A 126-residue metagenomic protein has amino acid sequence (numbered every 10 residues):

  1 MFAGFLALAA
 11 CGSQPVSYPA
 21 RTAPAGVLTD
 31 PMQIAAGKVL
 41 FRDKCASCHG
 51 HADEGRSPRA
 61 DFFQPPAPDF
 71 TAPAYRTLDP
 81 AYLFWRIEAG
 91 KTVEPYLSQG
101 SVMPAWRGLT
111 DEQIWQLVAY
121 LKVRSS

Functional and structural regions predicted by a protein language model:
F2-L6: Hydrophobic helical h-region of N-terminal Sec-dependent signal peptides in bacterial secretory/periplasmic proteins
L8-A10: C-terminal motif of bacterial Sec signal peptides marking the signal peptidase cleavage site
S13-L40: Electrostatic cytochrome c docking/interface patches
Q14, A81-Y82, R86, A105-S126: C-terminal capping alpha-helices of c-type cytochrome domains
V27-L28, A52-F84, G108-L109: Gly/Gly-Pro-rich "capping" loops immediately C-terminal to redox-active cysteine motifs in periplasmic/lumenal
D30-E54, F84: Sequence/structural segment immediately N-terminal to covalent heme-attachment motifs in c-type and related
R42, A46, G50, E88-T92 (+1 more regions): Sec-exported extracytoplasmic/periplasmic mature domains
D61-P68, A89-W115: Axial heme c-ligation environment in periplasmic c-type cytochrome domains
